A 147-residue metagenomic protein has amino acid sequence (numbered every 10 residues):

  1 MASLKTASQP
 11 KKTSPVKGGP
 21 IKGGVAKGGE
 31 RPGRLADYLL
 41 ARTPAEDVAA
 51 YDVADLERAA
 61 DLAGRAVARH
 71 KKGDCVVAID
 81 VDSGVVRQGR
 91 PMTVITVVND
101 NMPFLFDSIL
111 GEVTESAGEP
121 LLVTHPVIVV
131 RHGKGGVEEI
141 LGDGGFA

Functional and structural regions predicted by a protein language model:
M1-G118, P126-V129, I140-F146: Regulatory modules associated with amino-acid/nitrogen control
R131-K134: BRCT (BRCA1 C-terminal) domain core and associated BRCT-interaction motifs
